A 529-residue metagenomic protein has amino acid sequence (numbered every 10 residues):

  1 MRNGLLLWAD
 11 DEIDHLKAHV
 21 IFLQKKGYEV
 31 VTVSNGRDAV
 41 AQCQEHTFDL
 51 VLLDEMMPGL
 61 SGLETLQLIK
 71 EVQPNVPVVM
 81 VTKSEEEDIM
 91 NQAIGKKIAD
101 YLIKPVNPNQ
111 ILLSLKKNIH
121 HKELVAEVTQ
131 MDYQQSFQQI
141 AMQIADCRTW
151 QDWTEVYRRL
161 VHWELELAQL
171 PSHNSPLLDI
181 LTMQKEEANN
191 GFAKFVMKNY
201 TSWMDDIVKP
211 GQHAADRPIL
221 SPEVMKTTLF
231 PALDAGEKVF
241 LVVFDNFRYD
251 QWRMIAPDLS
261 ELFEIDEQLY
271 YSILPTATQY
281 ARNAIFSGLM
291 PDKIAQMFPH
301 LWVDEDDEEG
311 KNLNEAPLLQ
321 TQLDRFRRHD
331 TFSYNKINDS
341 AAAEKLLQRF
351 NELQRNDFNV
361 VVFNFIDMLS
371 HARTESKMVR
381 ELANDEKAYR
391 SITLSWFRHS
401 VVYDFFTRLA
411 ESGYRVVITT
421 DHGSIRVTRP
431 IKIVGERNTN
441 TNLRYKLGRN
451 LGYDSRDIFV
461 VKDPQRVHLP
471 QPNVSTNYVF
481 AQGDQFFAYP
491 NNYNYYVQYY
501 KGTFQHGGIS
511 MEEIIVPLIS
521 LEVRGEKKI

Functional and structural regions predicted by a protein language model:
I13-V31: Two-component/phosphorelay signaling modules centered on CheY-like receiver
I21-F22, M56, N91, H121-I529: Feature captures the catalytic ectodomains and active-site-proximal regions of enzymes that hydrolyze or transfer
S34-D38, S61-E64: Acidic catalytic/metal-coordinating carboxylates
A41, L63-P74: Short amphipathic alpha-helix used as the core "switch/output" element in two-component signaling
H46-L52: Active-site beta3 strand of CheY-like receiver
D54, T82: Active-site residues of response regulator receiver
E64, E85-D100: Alpha4 helix (beta4-alpha4-beta5 surface) of REC/receiver domains from two-component response regulators
V106-L115: C-terminal output helix
